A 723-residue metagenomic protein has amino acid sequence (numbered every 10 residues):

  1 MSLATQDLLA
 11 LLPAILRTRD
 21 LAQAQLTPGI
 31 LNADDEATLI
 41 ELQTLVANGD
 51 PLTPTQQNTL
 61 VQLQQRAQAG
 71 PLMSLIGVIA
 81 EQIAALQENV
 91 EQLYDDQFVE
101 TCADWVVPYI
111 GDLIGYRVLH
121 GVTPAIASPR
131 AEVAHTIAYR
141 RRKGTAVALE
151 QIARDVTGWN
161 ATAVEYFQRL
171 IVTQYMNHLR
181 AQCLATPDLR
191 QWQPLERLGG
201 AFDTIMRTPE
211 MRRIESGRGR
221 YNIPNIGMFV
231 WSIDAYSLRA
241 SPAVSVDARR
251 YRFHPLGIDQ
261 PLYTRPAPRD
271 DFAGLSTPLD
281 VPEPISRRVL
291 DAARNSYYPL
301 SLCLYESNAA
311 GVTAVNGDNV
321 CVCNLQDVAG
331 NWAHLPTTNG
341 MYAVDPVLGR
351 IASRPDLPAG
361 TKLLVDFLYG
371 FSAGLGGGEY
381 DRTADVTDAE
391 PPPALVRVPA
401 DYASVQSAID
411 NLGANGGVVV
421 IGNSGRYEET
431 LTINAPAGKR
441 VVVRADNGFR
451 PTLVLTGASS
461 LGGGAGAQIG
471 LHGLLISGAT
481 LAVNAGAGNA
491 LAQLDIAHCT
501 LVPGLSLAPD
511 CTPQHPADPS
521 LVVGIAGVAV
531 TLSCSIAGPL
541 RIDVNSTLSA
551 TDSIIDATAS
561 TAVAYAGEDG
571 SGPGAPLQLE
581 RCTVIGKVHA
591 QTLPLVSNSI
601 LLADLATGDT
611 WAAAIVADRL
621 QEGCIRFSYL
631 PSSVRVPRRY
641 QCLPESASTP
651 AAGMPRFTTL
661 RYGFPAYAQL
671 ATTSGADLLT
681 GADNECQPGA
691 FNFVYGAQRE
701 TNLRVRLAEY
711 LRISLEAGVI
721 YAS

Functional and structural regions predicted by a protein language model:
M1-E390: Compositionally biased, low-complexity/repeat regions
V133, P399-S460, L475-L481: N-terminal extracellular ligand-recognition/capping segment immediately after the signal peptide
Y342, G377, T383-G417: Alpha-solenoid helical-repeat scaffolds
A384-D385, D446, A497-G527, T531 (+3 more regions): Acidic/polar low-complexity surface segments
G422, N434, R444-D446, T456 (+15 more regions): Feature marks extracellular polysaccharide-active and adherence modules
V443-R444, I469-L471, L494-I496, V530-L532 (+4 more regions): All-beta strand scaffolds that present successive hydrophobic residues in beta-strands
A537, D543, T547-T658: Predominantly extracellular beta-rich ligand-binding scaffolds that present long acidic/polar faces for carbohydrate
V634, R639-S723: Extracellular/surface-exposed low-complexity segments
